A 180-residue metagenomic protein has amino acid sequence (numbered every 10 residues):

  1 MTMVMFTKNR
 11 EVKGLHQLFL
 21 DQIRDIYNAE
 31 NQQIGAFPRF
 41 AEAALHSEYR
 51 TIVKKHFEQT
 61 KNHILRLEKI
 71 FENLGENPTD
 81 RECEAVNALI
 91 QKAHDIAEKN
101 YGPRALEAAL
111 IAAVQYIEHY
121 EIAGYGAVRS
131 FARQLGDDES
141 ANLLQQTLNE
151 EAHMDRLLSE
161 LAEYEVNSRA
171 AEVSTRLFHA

Functional and structural regions predicted by a protein language model:
M1-A180: Amphipathic alpha-helical hairpins
